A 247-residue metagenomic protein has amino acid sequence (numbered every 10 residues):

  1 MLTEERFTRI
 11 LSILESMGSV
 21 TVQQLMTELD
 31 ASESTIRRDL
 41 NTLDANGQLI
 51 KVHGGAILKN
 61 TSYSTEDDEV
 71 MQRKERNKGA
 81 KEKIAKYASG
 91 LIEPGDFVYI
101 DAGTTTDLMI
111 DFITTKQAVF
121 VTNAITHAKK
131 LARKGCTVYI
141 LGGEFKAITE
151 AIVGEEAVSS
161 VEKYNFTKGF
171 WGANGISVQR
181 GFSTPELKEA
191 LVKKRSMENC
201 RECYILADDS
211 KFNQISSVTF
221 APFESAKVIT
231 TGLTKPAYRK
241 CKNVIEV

Functional and structural regions predicted by a protein language model:
M1, E5, E75-G79, K83 (+8 more regions): Residues at secondary-structure transition points
L2-E5, R9-Q23, E28, R38-Y99 (+4 more regions): HTH-adjacent hinge/linker in prokaryotic transcriptional regulators
L11-S12, V22, K51, T126-V247: Conserved phosphate- and dinucleotide-binding cores of soluble alpha/beta proteins, encompassing both enzyme active
T35: Residues in the helix-turn-helix
N60, A102, A207: Pocket-edge structural micro-motifs
